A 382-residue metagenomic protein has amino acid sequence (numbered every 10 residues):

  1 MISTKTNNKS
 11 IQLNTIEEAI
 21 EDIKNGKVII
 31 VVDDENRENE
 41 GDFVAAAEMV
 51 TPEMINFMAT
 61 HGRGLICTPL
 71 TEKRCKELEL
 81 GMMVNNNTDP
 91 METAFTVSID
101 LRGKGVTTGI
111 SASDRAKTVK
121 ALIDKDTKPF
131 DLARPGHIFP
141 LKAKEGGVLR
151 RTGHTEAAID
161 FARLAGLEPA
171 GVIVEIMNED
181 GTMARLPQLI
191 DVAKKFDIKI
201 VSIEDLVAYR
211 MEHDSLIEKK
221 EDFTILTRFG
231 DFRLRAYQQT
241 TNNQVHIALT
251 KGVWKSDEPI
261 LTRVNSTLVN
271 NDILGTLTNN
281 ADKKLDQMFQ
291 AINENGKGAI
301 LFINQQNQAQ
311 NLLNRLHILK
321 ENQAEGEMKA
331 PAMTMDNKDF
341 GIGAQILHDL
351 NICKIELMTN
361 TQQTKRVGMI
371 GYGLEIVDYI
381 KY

Functional and structural regions predicted by a protein language model:
M1-Y382: Catalytic domains of riboflavin
